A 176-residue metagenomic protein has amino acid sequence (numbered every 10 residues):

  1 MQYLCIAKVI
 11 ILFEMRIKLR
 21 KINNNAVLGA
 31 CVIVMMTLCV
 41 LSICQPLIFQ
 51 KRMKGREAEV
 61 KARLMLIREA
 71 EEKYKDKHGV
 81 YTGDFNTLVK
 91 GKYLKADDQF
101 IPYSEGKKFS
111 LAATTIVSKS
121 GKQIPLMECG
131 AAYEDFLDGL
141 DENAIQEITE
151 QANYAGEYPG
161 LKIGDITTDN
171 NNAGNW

Functional and structural regions predicted by a protein language model:
I6-G29: N-terminal positive-inside, membrane-proximal cytosolic segments immediately preceding the first
I11, I33, I116-V117: Short intrinsically disordered, low-complexity segments
N25-C44: Hydrophobic membrane-insertion alpha-helices, especially the h-region of bacterial N-terminal signal peptides
C39-G55: Transmembrane signal-anchor/signal-peptide helices with a preference for the extracytoplasmic
I48, K75-W176: Extracellular/periplasmic head regions of type IV pilus-like filament subunits
E57-H78: N-terminal alpha-helical signal peptides/signal-anchor transmembrane segments
